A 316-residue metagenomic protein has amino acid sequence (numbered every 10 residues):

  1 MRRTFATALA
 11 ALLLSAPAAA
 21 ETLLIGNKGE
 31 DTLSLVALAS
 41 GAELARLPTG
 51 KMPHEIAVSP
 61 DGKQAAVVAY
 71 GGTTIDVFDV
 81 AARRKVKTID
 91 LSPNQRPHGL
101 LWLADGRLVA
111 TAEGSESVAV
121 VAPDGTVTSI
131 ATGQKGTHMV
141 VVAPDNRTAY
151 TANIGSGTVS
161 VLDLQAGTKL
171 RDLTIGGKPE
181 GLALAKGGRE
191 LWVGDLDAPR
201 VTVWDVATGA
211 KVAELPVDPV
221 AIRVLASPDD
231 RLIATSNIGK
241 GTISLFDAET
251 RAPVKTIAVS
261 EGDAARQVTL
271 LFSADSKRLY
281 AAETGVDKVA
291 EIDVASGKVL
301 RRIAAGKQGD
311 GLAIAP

Functional and structural regions predicted by a protein language model:
F5-P316: Predominantly soluble domains enriched in secretory-pathway, periplasmic, or organellar proteins
